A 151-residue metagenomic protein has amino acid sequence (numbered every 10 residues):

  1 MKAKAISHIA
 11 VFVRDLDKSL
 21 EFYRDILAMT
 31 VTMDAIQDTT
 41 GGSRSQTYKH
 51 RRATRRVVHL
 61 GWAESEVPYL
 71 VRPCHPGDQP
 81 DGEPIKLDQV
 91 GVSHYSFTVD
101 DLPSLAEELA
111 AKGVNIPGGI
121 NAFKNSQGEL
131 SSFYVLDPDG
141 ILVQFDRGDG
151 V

Functional and structural regions predicted by a protein language model:
K2, V11, D34, F97-V151: Vicinal oxygen chelate
A5: Beta-rich catalytic cores
H8, V90-H94: Eukaryotic phosphotyrosine signaling hubs
F12-V67: Core segments of cupin and vicinal oxygen chelate
T40-R44, D81, N125: A cross-kingdom feature marking solvent-exposed beta-strand/loop segments within repeated, beta-rich binding/scaffold
A53-T54, G91, E129: Exposed loop/turn and edge beta-strand positions of beta-sandwich/beta-sheet ligand-binding modules
S65-P68, G77-P80, L102: Short, charged/polar surface micro-motifs in flexible loops or helix N-caps
P73-D78, G148: Acetyl-CoA-dependent GNAT
